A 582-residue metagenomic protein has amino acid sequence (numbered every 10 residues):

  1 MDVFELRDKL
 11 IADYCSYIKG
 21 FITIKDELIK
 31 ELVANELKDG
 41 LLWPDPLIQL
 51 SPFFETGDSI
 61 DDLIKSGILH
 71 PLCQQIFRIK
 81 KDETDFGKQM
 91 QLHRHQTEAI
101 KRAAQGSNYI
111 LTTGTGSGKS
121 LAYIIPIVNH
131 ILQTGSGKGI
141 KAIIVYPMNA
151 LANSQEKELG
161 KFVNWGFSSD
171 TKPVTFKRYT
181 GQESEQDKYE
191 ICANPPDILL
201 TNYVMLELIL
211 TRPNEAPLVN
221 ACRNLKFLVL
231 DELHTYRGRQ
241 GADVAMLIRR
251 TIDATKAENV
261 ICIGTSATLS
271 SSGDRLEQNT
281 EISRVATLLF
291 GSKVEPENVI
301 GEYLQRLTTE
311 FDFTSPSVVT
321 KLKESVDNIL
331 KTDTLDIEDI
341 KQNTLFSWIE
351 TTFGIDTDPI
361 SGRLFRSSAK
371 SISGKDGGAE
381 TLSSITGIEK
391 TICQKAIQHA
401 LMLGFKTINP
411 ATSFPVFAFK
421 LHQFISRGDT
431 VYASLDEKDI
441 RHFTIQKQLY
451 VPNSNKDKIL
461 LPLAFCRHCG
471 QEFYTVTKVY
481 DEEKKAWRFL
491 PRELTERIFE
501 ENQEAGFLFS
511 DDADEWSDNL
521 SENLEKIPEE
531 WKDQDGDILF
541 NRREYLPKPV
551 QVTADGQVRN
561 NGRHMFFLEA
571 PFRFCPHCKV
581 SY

Functional and structural regions predicted by a protein language model:
M1-G87, Q91-H93, V128, K157-G160 (+6 more regions): Helicase motor interdomain insertion/brace
Q89-Q105: N-terminal pre-P-loop "Q-motif" helix
K101-Y109, L121-G137, R249-R250: Walker A/P-loop NTP-binding motif
I110-T112, I143, I263: Short hydrophobic/aromatic beta-strand immediately N-terminal to the Walker A/P-loop
N129-Q155, K256-E258: Conserved SF1/SF2 helicase motif Ia
S136, Q182-N224: Conserved helix/coil segment N-terminal to the catalytic DExD/H
N153-W165: Short amphipathic alpha-helical segment within the helicase RecA-like ATPase core that mediates nucleic-acid
Y203, L230-Y236: Conserved Walker B
